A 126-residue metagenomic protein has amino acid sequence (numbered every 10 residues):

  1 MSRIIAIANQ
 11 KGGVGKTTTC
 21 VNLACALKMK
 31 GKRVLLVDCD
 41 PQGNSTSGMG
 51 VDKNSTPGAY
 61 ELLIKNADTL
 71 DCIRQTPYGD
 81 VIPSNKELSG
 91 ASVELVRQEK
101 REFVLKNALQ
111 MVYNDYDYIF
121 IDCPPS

Functional and structural regions predicted by a protein language model:
M1-S126: P-loop NTP-binding core
